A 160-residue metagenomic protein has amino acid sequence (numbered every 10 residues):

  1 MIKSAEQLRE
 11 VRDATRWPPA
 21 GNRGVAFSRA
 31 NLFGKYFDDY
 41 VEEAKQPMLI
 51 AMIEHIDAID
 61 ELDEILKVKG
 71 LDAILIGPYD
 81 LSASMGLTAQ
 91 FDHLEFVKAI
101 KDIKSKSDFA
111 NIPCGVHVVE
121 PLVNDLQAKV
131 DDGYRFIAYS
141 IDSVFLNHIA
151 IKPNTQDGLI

Functional and structural regions predicted by a protein language model:
M1-I160: Expand to "…catalyze enediolate/carbanion chemistry for C-C bond making/breaking, isomerization, decarboxylation
